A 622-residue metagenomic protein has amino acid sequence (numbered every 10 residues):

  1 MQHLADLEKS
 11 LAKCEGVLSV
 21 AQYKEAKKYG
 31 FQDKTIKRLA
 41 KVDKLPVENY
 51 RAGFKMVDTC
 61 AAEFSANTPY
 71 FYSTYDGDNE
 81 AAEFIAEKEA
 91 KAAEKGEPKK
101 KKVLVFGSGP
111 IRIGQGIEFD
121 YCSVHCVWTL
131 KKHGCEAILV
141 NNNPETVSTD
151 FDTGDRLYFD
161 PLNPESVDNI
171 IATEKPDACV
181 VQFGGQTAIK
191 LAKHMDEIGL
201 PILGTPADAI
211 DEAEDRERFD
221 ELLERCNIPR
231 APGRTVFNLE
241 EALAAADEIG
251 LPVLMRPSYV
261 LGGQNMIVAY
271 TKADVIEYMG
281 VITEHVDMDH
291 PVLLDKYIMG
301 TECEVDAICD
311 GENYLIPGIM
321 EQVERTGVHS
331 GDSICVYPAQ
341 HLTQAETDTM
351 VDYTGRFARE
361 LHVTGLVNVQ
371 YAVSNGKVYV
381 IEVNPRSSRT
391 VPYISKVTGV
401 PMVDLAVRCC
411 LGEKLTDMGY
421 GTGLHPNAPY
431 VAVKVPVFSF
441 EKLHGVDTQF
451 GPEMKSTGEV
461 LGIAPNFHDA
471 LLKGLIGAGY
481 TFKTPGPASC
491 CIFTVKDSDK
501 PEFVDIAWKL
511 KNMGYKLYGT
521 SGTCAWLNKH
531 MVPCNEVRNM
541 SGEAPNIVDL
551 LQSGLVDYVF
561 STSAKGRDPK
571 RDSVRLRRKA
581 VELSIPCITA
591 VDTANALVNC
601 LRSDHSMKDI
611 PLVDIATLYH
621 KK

Functional and structural regions predicted by a protein language model:
M1-D33, R38, D43-K100: Low-complexity, small/polar and acidic-rich linker and loop segments
M1-H3, R38-L39, E48-N49, G116-F119 (+4 more regions): Composition- and surface-driven signal marking solvent-exposed, interaction-prone regions in large proteins
M1-K9, K13-A21, A26-G30, E87 (+12 more regions): ATP-dependent carboxylate activation and anion-phosphoryl transfer catalytic cores that bind Mg-ATP to form
A61, T68-I228, F237-A244, I463-K621: ATP-binding N-terminal substructure of ATP-dependent carboxylate-amine bond-forming enzymes
E214-E217, V260-Q264: Conserved A3 ("GATE") glycine/threonine-rich loop of ANL adenylate-forming enzymes
A244-L254: Acidic/histidine-enriched active-site and ligand-binding environments that engage anionic O-linkages
